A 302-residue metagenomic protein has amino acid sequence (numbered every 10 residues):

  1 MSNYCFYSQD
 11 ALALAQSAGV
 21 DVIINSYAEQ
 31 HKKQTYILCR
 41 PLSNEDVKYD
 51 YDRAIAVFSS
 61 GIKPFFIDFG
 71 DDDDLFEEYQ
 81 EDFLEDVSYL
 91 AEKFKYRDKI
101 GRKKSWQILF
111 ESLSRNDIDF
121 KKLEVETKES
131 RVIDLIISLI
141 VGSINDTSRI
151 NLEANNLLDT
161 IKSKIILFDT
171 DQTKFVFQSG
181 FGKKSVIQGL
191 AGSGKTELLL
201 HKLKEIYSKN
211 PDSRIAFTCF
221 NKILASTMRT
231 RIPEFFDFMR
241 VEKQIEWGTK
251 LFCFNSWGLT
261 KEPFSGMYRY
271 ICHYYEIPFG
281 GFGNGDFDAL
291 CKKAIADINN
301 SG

Functional and structural regions predicted by a protein language model:
M1-G302: The feature marks helicase ATPase cores and/or their adjacent C-terminal helical subdomains in SF1/SF2/AAA+ helicases
